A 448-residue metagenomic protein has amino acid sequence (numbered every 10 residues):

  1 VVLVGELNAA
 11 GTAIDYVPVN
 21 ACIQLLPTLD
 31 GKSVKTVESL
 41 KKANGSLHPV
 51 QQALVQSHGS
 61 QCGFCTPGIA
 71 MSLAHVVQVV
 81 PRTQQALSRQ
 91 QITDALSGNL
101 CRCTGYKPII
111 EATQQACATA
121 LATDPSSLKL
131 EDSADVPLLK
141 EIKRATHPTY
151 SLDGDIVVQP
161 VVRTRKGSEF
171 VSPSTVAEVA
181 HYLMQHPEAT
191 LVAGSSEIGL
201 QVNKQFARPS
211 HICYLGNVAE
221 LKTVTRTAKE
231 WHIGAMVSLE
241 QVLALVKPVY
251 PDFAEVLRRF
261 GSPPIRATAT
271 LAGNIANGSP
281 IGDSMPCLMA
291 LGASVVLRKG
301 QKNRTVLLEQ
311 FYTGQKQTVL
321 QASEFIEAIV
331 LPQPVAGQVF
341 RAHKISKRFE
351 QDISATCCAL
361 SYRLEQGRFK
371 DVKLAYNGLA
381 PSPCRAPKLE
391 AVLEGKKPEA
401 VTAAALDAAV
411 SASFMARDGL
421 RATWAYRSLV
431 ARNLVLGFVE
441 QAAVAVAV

Functional and structural regions predicted by a protein language model:
V2-I23, S33, P49-S60, I69-V448: C-terminal structural segment of proteins
L29-K35: Ligand-binding loop in jelly-roll beta-barrel domains
K32, A43-G45: Glycine-rich active-site/cofactor-binding loop and its immediate structural neighborhood
T36-K41: Glycine/small-residue-rich loop that forms an oxyanion/phosphate-binding "nest" at active or ligand-binding sites
